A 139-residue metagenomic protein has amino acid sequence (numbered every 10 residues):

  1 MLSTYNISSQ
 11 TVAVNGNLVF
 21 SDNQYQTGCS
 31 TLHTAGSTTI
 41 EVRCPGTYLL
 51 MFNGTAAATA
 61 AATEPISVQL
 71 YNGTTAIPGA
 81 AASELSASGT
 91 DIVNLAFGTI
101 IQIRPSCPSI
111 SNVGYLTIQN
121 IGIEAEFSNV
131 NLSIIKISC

Functional and structural regions predicted by a protein language model:
M1-C139: Extracellular jelly-roll beta-sandwich "head" domains, especially the C-terminal globular C1q domain
